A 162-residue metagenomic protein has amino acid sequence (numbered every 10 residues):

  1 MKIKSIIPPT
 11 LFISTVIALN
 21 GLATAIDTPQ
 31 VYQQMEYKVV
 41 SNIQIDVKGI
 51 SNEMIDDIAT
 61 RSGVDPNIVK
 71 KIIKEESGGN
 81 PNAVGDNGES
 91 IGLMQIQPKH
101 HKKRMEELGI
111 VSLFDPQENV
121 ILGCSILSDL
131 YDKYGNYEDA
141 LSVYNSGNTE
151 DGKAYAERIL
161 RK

Functional and structural regions predicted by a protein language model:
M1-D57: N-terminal export signals and maturation junctions of secreted/periplasmic proteins
V31, Y37-K162: Catalytic glycan-binding domains that act on GlcNAc-containing polysaccharides
